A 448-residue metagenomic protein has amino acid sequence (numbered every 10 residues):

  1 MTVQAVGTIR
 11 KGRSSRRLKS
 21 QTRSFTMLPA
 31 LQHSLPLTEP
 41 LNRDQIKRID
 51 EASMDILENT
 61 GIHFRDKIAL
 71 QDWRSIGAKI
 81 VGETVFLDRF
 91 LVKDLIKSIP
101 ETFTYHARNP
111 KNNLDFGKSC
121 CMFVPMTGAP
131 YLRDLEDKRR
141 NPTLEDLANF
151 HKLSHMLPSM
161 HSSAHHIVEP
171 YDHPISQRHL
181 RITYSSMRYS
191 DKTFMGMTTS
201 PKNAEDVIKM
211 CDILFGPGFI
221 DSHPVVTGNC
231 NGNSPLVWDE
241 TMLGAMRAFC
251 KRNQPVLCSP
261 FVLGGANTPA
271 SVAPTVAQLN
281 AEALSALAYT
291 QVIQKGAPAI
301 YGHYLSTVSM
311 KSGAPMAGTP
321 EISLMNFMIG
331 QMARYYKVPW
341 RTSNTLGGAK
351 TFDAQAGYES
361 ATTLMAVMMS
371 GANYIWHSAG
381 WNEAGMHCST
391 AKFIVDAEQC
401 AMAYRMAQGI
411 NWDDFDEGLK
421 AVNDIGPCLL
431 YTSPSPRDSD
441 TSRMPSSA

Functional and structural regions predicted by a protein language model:
M1-D146: Acidic/polar, glycine-rich intrinsically disordered N-terminal extensions of enzymes
L35-T38, S312-A317, T345-F352, W381-K392: Short beta-alpha connecting loops at secondary-structure transitions that line or flank enzyme active sites
K138-M369, N373: Helix-rich catalytic cores of soluble enzyme domains
A366-A372, F393-G409: Long, low-charge, small-residue-enriched segments that form tightly packed helices used for assembly/packing
I375-G380: Short acidic/histidine-rich active-site segments
F415-I425: Long, amphipathic alpha-helical stalk/connector segments used for oligomerization, subunit docking, or mechanical
Y431-D440: Conserved small/polar residues in nucleotide/adenosyl-binding loops
M444-S447: Hydrophobic alpha-helical segments, chiefly the membrane-spanning helices and signal/signal-anchor peptides
